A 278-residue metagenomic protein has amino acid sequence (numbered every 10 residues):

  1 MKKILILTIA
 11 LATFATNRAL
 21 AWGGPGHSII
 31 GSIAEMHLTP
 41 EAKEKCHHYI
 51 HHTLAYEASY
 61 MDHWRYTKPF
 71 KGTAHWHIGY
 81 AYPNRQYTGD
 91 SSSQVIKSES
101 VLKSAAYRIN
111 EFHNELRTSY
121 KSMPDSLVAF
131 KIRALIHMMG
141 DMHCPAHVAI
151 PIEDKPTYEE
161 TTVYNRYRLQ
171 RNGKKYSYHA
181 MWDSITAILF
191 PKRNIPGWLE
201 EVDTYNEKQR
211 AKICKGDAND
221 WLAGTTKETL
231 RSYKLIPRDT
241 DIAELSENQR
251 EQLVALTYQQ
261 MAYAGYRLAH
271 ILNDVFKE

Functional and structural regions predicted by a protein language model:
M1-G24: Bacterial Sec-dependent N-terminal signal peptides
L20-M138, P145, I150-E278: N-terminal, motif-rich segments that launch catalysis or mediate targeting to/interaction with membranes, typified by
